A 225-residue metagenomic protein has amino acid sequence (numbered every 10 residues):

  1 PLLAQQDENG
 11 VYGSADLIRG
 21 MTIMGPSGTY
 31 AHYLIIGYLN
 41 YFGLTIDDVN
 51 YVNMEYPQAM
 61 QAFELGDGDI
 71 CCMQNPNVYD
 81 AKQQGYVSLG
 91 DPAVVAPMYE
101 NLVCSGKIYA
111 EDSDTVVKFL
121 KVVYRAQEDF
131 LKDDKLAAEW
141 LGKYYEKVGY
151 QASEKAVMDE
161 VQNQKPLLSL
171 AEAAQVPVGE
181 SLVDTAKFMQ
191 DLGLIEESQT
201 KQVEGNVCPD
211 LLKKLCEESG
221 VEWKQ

Functional and structural regions predicted by a protein language model:
P1-Q61, L65-D67, N75-Q83, G106-E111: A conserved helix-loop-strand patch within extracytoplasmic ligand-binding domains of the periplasmic binding
G10, I23-Y30, Y51, E55 (+5 more regions): Extracytoplasmic/periplasmic, Sec-exported soluble proteins
N40, T45-D47, V87, K147-S153 (+2 more regions): Short coil/loop linkers at secondary-structure junctions
Q58-K147: Pocket-lining segment of extracytoplasmic ligand-binding domains
E64-G68, K165-V178, L211-S219: Short amphipathic alpha-helical segments at helix boundaries and their inter-helical linkers
D112-E196: Secondary-structure end/capping motifs
V183-Q225: Conserved C-terminal helix/tail region of periplasmic/extracytoplasmic solute-binding proteins
